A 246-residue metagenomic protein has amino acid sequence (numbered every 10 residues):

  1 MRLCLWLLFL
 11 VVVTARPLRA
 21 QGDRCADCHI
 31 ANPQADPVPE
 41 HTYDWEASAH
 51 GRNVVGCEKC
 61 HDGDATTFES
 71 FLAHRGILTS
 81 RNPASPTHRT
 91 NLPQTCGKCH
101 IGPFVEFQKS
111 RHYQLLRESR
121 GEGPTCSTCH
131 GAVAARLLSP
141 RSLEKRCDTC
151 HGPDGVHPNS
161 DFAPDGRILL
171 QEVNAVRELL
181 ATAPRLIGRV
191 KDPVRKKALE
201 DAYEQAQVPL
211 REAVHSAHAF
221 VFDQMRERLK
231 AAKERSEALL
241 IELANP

Functional and structural regions predicted by a protein language model:
M1-C4: Positively charged n-region of N-terminal signal peptides that target proteins for export
W6-P17: Hydrophobic h-region of N-terminal signal peptides that target proteins for export in Gram-negative bacteria
P17-P246: Short sequence/structural segments immediately N-terminal
